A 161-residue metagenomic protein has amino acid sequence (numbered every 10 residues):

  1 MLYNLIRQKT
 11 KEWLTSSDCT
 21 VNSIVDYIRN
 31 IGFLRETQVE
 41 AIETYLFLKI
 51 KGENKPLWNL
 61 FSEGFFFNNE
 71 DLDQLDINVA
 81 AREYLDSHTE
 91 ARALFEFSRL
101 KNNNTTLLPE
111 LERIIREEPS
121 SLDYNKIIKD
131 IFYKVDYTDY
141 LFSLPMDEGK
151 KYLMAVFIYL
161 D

Functional and structural regions predicted by a protein language model:
Y3, R7-S143: Conserved pre-motif I regulatory segment
T44-K49, E148-D161: Walker A/P-loop NTP-binding motif
